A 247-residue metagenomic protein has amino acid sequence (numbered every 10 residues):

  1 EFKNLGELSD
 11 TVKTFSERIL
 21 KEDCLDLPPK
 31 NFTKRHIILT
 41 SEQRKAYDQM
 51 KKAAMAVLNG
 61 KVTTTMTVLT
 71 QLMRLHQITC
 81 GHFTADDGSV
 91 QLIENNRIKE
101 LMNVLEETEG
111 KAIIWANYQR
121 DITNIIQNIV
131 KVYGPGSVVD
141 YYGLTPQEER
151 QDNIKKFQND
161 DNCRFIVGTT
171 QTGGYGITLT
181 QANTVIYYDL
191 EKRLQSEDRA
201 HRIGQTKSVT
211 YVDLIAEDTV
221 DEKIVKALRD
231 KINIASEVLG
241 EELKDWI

Functional and structural regions predicted by a protein language model:
E1-V90, E94-G110, Y211, L228-N233 (+1 more regions): Inter-lobe coupling linker of SF2 helicases/translocases
K30-F32, G134-S137, T180-T184, Q205-V212: Short glycine-/polar-rich loops that comprise or flank the Walker A/P-loop and associated switch/sensor motifs
S41-R44, Q119-D121, P146, T172-G174 (+3 more regions): Conserved nucleotide-binding/hydrolysis micro-motifs of P-loop NTPases
E94, N117-Q119: Helix N-cap/beta->alpha junction signal
I113-W115, T123-I126, V132-G173: Conserved helicase ATPase core of P-loop NTP-dependent helicases/translocases
I122-I126, Q151, F165-S208: SF2 helicase motor core recognition
K192-I247: A conserved SF2-helicase RecA2
